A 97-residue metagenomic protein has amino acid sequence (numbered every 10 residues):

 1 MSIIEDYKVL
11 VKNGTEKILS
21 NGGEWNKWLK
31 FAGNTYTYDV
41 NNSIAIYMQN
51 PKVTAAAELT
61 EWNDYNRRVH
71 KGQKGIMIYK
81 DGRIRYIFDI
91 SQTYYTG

Functional and structural regions predicted by a protein language model:
M1-G97: N-terminal accessory/interface modules of nucleic-acid-binding and processing proteins
